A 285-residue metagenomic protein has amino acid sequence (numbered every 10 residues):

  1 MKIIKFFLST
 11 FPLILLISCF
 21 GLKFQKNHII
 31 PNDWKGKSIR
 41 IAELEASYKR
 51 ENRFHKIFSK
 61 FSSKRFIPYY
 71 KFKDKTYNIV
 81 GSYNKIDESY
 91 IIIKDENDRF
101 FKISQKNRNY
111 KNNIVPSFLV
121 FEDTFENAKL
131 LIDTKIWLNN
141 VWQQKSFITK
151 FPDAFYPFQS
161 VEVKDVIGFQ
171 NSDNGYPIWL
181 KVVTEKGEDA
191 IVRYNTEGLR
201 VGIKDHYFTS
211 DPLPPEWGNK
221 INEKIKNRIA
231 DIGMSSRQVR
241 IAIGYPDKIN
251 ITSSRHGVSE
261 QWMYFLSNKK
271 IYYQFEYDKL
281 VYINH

Functional and structural regions predicted by a protein language model:
M1-C19: Sec-dependent bacterial lipoprotein signal peptides
F20-N52, S63-H285: Residues within mature, well-folded domains
